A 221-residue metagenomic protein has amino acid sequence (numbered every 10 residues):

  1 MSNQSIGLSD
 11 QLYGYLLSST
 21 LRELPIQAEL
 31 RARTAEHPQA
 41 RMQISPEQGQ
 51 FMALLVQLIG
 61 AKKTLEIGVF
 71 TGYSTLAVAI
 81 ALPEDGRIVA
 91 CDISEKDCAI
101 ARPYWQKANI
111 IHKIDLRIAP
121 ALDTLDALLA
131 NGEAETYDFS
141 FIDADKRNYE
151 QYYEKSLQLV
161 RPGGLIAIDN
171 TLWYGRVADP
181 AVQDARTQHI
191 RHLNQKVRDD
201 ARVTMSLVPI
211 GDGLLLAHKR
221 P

Functional and structural regions predicted by a protein language model:
M1-F141, K146-A167, T171-P221: A short alpha-helical cap/connector motif
